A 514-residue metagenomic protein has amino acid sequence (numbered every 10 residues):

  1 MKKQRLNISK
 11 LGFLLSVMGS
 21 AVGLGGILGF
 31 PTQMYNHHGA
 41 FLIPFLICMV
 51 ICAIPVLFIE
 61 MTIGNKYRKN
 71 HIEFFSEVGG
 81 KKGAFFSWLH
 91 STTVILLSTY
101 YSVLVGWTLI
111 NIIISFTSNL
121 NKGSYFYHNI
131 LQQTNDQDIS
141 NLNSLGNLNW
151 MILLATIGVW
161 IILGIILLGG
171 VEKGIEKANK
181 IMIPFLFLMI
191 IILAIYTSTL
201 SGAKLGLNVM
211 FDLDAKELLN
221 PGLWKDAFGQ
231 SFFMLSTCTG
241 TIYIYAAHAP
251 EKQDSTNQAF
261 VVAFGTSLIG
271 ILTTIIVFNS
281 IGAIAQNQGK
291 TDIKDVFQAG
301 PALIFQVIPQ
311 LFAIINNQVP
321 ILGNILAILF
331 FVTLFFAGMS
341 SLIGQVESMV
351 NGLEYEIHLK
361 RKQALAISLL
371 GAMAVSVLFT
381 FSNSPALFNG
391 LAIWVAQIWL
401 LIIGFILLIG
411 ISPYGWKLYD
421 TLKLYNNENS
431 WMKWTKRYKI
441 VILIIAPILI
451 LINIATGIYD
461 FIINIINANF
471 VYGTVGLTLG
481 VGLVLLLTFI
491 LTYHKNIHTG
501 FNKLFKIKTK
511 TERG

Functional and structural regions predicted by a protein language model:
M1-L28, V56-M61, N65-V78, A84-W88 (+3 more regions): Membrane-interface "cap" regions at the ends of multi-pass membrane proteins
K2-N7, L11, E176, K180-I343 (+3 more regions): Membrane-embedded translocation segments of transport machinery
Q4-R5, Q33-N36, H71-L89, V103-E172 (+7 more regions): Inter-helical loop and helix-membrane interface segments of multi-pass membrane transporters/permeases
S9-L46, L205, T241-A249, Q258-F260 (+3 more regions): Transmembrane helix-boundary motif of multi-pass solute transporters/channels
L24-G39, L163-G174, I195-N208, K216-P221 (+9 more regions): Transmembrane helix-loop junctions in multi-pass membrane proteins
M34-I59, M151, L400, L477-L486: Extracellular loop-to-transmembrane helix junctions
V56, Y101-H128, F187-F211, N279 (+4 more regions): Hydrophobic alpha-helical segments and their helix-loop junctions in multi-pass secondary transporters
L89-T93, I357-L369, W394, I398-L477 (+1 more regions): C-terminal membrane-solvent junction of multi-pass transporters and transport-like membrane proteins
